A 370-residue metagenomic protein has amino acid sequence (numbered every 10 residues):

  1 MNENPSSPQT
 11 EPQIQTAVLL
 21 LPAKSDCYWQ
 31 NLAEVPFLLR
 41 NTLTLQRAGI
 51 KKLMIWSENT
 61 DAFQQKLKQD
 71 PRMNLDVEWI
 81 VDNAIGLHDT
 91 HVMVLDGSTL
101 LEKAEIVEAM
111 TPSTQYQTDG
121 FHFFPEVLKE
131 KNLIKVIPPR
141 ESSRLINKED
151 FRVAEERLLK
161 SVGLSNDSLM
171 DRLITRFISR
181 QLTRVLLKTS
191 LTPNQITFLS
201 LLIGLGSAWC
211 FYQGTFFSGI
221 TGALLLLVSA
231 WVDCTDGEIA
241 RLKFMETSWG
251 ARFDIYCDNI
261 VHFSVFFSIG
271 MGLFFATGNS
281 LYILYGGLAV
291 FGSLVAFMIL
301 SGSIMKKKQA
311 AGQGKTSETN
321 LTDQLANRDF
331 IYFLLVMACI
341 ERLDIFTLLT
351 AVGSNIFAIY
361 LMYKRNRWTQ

Functional and structural regions predicted by a protein language model:
N2-F63: N-terminal glycine-rich phosphate-binding loop and ensuing alpha1 helix
L38, S98, T192: Residue-level signal for inorganic ion chemistry
N41-T42, A230, C234, E238 (+3 more regions): Catalytic glutamate of the conserved HExxH
K68-F121: Conserved beta-loop-beta/alpha segment of the NTase-like Rossmann-fold superfamily that binds/positions NTPs
N83, L242-W249, A276, A310: Juxtamembrane helix-boundary/capping and inter-helix hinge elements in multi-pass membrane proteins
Q117-T183, T189, I255-Q370: A feature for the membrane-embedded catalytic helix bundles of lipid/isoprenoid biosynthetic enzymes
V185, E238-L242, Y363: C-terminal ends of transmembrane helices
P193-W249: Membrane-embedded alpha-helical segments that form the functional core of polytopic membrane enzymes, especially those
